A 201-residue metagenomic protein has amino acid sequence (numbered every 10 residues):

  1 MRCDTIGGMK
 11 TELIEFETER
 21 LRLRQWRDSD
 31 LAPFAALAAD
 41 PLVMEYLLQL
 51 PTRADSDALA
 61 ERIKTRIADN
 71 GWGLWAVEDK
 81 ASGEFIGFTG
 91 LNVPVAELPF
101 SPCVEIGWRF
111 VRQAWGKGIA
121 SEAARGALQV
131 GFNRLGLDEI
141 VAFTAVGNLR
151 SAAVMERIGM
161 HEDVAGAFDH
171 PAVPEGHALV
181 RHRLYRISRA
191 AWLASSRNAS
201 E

Functional and structural regions predicted by a protein language model:
M1-E45, A76-E201: Acyl-donor (CoA/ACP) binding surface of acyl/acetyltransferases
L42-I63, G73-W75: Conserved GNAT-fold acetyl-CoA-binding loop/helix
R66-N70: Short loop/turn motifs at secondary-structure junctions and domain boundaries
